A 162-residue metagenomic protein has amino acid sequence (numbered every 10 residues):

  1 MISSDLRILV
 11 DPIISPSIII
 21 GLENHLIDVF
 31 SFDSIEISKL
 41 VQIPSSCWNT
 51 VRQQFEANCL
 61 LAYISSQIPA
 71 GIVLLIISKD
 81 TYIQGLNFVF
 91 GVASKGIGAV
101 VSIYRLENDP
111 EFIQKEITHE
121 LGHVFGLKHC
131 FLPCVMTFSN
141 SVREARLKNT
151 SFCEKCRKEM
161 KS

Functional and structural regions predicted by a protein language model:
M1-L6, E159-S162: Short, Lys/Arg-enriched, disordered terminal segments
S3-D5, A70, K95, T150: A structure-centric signal for secondary-structure junctions around beta-strands
S3-P16: Fold-level signature of zinc-dependent metallopeptidase catalytic domains
R7, V73-L75, A99-V100, C134-V135 (+1 more regions): Generic structural signal for residues positioned in beta-strands
I13-E116, V124, K128: Metzincin-family zinc-dependent endopeptidase catalytic domain
R105-S162: The catalytic-center signature of Zn2+-dependent metalloproteases
